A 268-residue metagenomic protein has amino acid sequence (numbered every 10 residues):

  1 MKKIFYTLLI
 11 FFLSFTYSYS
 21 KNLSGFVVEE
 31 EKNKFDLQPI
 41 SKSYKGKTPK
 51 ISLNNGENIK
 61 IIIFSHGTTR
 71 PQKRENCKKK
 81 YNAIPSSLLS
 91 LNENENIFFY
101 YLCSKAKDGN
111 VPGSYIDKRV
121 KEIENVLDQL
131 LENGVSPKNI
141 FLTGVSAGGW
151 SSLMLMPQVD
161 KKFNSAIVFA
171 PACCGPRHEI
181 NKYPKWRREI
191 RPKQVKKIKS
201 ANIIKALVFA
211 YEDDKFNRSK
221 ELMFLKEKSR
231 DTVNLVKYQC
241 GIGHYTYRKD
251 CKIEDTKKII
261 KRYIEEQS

Functional and structural regions predicted by a protein language model:
M1-K21: Classical Sec-dependent N-terminal signal peptides that target proteins to the secretory pathway
S20-I59: A domain-start/cap signature at the N-terminus of enzymes
L53-L91: Short, surface-exposed "cap/lid" segments of acyl-processing enzymes
N92-D108: Conserved alpha/beta-hydrolase
V111-N133: Alpha/beta-hydrolase active-site loop
Q129-L131, K138-R191: Primarily recognizes the serine-hydrolase "nucleophile elbow" in alpha/beta-hydrolase and SGNH/GDSL folds
P171-K237: The feature captures the conserved acid-bearing segment of alpha/beta-hydrolase catalytic domains
S229-S268: C-terminal catalytic histidine-bearing segment of alpha/beta-hydrolase fold enzymes
